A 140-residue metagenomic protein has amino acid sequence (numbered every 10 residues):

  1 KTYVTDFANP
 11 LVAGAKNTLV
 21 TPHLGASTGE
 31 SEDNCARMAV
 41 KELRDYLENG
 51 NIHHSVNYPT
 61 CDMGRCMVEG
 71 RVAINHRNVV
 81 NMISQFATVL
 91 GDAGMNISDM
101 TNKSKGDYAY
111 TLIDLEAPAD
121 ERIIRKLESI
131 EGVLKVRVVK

Functional and structural regions predicted by a protein language model:
K1-M63, Y110, D114, K140: Rossmann-like dinucleotide-binding domain for NAD(H)/NADP(H)
H53-K140: A conserved regulatory-domain signal marking ACT and ACT-like small-molecule sensing domains and adjacent regulatory
